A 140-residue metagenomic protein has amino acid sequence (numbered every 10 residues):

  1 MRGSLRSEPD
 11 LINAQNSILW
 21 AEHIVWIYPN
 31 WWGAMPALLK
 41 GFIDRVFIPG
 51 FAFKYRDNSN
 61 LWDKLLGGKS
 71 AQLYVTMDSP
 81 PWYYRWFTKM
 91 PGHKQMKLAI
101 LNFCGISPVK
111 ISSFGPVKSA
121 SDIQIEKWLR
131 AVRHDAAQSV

Functional and structural regions predicted by a protein language model:
M1-S7, I123-I125: N-terminal beta-loop-helix "entrance" segment that forms/cooperates in small-molecule cofactor or anionic ligand
R6-M96: Helix-loop-strand module that forms the ligand-binding subsite of alpha/beta enzymes
R85-V140: Glycine-rich phosphate/pyrophosphate-binding loop and the adjoining helix
